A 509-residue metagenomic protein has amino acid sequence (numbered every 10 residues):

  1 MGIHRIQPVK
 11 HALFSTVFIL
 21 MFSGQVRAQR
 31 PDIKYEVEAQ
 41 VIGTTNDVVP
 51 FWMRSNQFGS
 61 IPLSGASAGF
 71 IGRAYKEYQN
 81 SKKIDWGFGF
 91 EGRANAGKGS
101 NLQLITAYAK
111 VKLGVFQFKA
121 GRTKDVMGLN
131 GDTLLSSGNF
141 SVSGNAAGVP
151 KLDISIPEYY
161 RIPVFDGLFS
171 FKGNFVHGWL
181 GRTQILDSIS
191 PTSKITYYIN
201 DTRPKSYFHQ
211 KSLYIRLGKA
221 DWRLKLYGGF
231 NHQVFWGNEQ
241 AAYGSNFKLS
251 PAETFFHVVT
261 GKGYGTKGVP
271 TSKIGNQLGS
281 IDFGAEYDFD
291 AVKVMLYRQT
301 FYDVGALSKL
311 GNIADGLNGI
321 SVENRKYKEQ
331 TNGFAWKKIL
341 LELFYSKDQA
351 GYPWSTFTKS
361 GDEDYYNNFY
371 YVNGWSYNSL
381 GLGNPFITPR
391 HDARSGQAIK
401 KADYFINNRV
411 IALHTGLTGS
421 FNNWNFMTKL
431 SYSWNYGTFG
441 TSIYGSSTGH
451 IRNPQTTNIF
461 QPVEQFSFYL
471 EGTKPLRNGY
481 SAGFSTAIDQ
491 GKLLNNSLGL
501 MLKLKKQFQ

Functional and structural regions predicted by a protein language model:
M1-D32, L504, F508-Q509: Bacterial Sec-dependent N-terminal signal peptides
A12, V26-D125, L134-S136, F140-V142 (+3 more regions): Beta-barrel outer-membrane channel/assembly domains of diderm bacteria
Q29-K34, Y75-G87, K112-F116, Y159-G173 (+6 more regions): Short loop/turn motifs that connect adjacent beta-strands in outer-membrane beta-barrel proteins
I42-N46, Q79, E91-G99, T123-F140 (+9 more regions): Sequence/structural signature of outer-membrane beta-barrel proteins
D47-R54, G99-Q103, N130-S137, T183-N200 (+5 more regions): Outer-membrane beta-barrel translocator domains and adjoining extracellular loop/strand segments of Gram-negative
S55-Q57, I84-G97, A120, N139 (+4 more regions): Transmembrane beta-strand segments that form the barrel wall of outer-membrane beta-barrel proteins
V126-Y243: Internal, well-ordered domain-core segments that constitute the primary functional module of diverse proteins
L224-V234, E239-Q509: Exposed, low-structure sequence patches enriched in small/polar residues
